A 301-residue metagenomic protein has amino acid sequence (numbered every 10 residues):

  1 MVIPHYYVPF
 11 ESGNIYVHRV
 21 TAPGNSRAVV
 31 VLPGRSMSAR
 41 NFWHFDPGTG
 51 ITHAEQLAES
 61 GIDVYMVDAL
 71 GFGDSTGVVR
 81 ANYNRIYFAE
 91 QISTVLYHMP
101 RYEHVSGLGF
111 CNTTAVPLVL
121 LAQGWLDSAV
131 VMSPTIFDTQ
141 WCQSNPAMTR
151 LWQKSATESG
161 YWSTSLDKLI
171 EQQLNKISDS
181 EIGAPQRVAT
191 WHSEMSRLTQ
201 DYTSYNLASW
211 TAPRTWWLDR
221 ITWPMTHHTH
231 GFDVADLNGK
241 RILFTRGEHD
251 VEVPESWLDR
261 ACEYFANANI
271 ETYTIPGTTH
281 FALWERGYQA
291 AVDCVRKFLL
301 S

Functional and structural regions predicted by a protein language model:
M1-G24: N-terminal cap/lid segment of alpha/beta-hydrolase-fold proteins
G24-S60: Short, surface-exposed "cap/lid" segments of acyl-processing enzymes
R40, V67-Y83, H280: Glycine-rich "HGGG/HGxG" loop immediately N-terminal to the catalytic nucleophile of the alpha/beta-hydrolase
A81-P100: Alpha/beta-hydrolase active-site loop
T149-D233, K240-L243: Alpha/beta-hydrolase
L243-H249: Conserved strand-to-loop "acid loop" that flanks and positions the catalytic carboxylate
V251-W257: Conserved alpha/beta-hydrolase "acid-adjacent" motif
T278-Q289: Catalytic histidine-centered segment of alpha/beta-hydrolase-like enzymes
